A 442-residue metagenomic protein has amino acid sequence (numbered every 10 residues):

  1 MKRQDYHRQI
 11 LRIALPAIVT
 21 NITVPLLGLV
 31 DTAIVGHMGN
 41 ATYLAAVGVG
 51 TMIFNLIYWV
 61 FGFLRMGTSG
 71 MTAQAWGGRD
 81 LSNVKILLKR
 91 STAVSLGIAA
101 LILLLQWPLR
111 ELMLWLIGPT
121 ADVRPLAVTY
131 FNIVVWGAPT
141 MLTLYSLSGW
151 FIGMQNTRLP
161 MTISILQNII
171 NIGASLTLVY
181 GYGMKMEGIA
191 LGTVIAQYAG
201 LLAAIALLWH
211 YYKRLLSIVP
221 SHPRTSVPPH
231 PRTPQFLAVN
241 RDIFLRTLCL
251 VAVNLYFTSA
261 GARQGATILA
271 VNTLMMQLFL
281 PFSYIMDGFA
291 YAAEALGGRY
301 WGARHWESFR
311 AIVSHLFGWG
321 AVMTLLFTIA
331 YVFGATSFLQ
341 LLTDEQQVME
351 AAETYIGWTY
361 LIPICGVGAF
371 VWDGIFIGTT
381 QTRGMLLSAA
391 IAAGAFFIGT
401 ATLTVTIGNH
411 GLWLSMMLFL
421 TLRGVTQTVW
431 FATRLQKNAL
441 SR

Functional and structural regions predicted by a protein language model:
M1-A14, T72-P139, I170-G173, V179-R241 (+2 more regions): Short alpha-helical transmembrane segments in multi-pass integral membrane proteins
I18-G70, V134-M141, P234-R299, G320-F327 (+2 more regions): Transmembrane helix-bundle signature of multi-pass secondary active exporters and lipid flippases
L26-L29, H37-A41, A75-G78, G153-M154 (+5 more regions): Helix-loop interface residues and adjacent transmembrane-helix termini in multi-pass membrane transporters, primarily
L29-A33, S146-W150, I172-T177, I205 (+5 more regions): Alpha-helical transmembrane segments of multipass membrane proteins
L44-L104, M141-L159, V271-F333, V367-T380 (+1 more regions): Small-residue-rich hydrophobic transmembrane alpha-helices
S164-N171, Q277-L278, G357, A390-G399: Small-residue-enriched core segments of transmembrane alpha-helices in multipass membrane transport and channel
